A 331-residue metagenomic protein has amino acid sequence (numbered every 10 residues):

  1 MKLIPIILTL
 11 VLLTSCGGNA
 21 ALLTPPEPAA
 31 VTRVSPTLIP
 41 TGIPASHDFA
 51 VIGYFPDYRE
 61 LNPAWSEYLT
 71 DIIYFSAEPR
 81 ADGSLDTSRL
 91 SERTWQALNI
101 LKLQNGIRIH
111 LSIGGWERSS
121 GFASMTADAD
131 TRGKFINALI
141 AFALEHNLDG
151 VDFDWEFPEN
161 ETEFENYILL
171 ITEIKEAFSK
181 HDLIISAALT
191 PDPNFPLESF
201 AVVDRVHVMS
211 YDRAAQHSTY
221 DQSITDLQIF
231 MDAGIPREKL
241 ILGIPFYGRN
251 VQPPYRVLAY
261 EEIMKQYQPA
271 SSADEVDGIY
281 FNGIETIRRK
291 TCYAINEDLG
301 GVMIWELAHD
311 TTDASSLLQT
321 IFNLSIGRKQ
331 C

Functional and structural regions predicted by a protein language model:
M1-T9: Sec-dependent signal peptide recognition, specifically the positively charged N-region followed immediately by
L8-C16, E117: Hydrophobic core
C16, A20-S46: Ser/Thr-rich, Proline-interspersed low-complexity disordered segments
L22, S84, L307-C331: Aromatic-rich peripheral "rim/lid" segments of glycoside hydrolase catalytic domains that contact and position glycan
G42-Q222, T311: Chitinase-like catalytic core of GlcNAc-active glycosidases
S84-Q104, Q216-I263: Glycoside hydrolase catalytic-domain groove-lining segments
R237-E297, L318-C331: Glycan-binding loop/region signatures in secreted carbohydrate-active enzymes
